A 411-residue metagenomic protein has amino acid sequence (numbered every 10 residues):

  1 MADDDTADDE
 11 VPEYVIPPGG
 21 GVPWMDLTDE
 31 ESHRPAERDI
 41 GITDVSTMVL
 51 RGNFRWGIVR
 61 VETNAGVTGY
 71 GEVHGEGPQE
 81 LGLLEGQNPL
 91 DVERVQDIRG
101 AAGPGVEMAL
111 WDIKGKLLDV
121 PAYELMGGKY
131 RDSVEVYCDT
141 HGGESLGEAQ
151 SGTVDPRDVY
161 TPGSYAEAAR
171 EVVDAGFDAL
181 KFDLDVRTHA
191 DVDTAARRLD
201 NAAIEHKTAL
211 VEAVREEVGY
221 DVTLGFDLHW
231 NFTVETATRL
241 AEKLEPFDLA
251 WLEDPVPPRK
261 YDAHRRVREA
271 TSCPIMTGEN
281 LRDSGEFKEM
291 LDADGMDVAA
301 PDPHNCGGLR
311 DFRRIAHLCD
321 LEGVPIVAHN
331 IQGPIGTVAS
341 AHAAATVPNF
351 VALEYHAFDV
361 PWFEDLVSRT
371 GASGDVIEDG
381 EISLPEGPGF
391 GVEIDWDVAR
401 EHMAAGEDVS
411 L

Functional and structural regions predicted by a protein language model:
M1-A2, T6-A7: Haloarchaeal acidic low-complexity proteome signature biased toward cell-envelope/secretome components but also
A2, P12-L50, I315, Q332-L411: Flexible C-terminal active-site loop/helix
Y14, P18, L27-E30, E62-K129: Metal- or metallocofactor-binding catalytic centers and their adjacent structured scaffolds across diverse enzyme
D39-R51, N64-Y70, L117-V120, E135 (+4 more regions): Ligand-binding pocket scaffold of soluble enzyme catalytic domains
G57-V61: Short beta-strand scaffold segments in enzyme catalytic cores
E62, Q87, D91-R94, E242 (+3 more regions): Shared catalytic-loop signature of beta/alpha-barrel
G66, V106, D119, L180 (+6 more regions): Conserved, mostly hydrophobic/aromatic
S133, D139-T271: Metal-dependent enolase-superfamily TIM-barrel catalytic cores that perform enediolate-based chemistry
